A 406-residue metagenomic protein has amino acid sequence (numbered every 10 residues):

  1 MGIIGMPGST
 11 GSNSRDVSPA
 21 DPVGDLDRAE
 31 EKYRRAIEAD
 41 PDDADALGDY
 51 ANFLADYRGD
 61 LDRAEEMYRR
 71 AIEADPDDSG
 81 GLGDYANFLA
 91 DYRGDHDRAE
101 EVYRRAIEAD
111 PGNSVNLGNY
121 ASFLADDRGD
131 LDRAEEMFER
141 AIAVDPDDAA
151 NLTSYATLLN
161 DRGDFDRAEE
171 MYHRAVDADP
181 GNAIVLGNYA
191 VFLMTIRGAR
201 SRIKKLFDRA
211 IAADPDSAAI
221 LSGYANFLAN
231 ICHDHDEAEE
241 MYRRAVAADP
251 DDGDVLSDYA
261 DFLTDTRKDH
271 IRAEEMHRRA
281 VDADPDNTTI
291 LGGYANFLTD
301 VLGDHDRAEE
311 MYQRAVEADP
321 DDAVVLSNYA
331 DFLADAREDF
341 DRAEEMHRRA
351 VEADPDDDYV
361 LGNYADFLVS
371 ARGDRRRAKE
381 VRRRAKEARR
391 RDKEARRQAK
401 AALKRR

Functional and structural regions predicted by a protein language model:
M1-P22, L26-R28: Long, contiguous interaction/recruitment modules in multidomain scaffold/adaptor proteins
V17-D21, D45-D56, G80-D91, V115-D126 (+7 more regions): Conserved alpha-helical positions within TPR/SEL1-like repeat arrays
G24, R58-G59, R93-G94, R128-G129 (+7 more regions): Residue-level detector of the short coil/turn that links helix A to helix B within each tetratricopeptide repeat
A365-V369, G373-K393: TPR/TPR-like (Sel1-like) alpha-helical repeat modules
